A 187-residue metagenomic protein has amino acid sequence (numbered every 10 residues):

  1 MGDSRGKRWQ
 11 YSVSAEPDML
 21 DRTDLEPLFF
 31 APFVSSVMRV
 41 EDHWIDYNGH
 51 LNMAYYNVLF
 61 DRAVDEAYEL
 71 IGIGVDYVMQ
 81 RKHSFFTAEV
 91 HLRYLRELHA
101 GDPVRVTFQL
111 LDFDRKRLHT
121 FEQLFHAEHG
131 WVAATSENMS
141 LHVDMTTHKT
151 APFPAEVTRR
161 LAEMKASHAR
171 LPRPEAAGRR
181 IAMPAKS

Functional and structural regions predicted by a protein language model:
G2-T87, D144-S187: Hot-dog-fold acyl-thioester-processing enzymes
M38, R117-H119, E137: Short, small/polar residue-rich loop motifs at catalytic or cofactor-binding pockets
D42, E122-Q123, S140: Generic short beta-strand
A67-L118, A133: Hydrophobic beta-strand-centered segment that forms part of the acyl-chain substrate-binding groove
E128-G130, T146: Solvent-exposed strand-loop boundary residues in beta-sheet-rich modules
A134-S136, P152: A structural microfeature
